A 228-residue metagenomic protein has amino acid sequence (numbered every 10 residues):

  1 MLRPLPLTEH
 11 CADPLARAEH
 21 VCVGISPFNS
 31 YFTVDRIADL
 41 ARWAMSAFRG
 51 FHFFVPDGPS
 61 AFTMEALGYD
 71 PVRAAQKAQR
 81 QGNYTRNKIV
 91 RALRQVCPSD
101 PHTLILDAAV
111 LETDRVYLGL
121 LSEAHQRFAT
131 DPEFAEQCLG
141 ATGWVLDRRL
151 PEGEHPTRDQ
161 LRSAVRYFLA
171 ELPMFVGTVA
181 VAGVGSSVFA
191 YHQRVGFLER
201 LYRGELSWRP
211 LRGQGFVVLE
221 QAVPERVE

Functional and structural regions predicted by a protein language model:
M1-E228: Compositional signal for N-terminal targeting/processing segments
